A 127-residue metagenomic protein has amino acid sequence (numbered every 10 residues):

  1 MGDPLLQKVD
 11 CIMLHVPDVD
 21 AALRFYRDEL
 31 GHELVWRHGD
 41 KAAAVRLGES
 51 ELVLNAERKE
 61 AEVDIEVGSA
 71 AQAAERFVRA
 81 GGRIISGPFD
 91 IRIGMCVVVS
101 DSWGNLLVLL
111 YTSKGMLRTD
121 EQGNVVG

Functional and structural regions predicted by a protein language model:
M1-D20, A61-I65, S113-G127: N-terminal beta-strand motif that seeds the catalytic metal site of vicinal oxygen chelate
P4-Q7, M13-L52: Core segments of cupin and vicinal oxygen chelate
D10, K41, A61, I93-M95: Residue-level marker for the onset of beta-strands and adjacent loop->beta junctions in well-ordered domains
H32-E62, V67, L106-T112: Conserved short beta-strand elements that form part of the metal-binding/catalytic scaffold of enzyme active sites
G39-D40, D90-I91, L117: Residue-level "edge-of-site" marker
A43-V45, M95-C96, Q122: Short secondary-structure boundary/hinge segments and terminal tails
E51, S100-W103, V126-G127: Short low-complexity, flexible loop/linker segments enriched in glycine and/or proline with clustered acidic
I65-L106, K114: Vicinal oxygen chelate
